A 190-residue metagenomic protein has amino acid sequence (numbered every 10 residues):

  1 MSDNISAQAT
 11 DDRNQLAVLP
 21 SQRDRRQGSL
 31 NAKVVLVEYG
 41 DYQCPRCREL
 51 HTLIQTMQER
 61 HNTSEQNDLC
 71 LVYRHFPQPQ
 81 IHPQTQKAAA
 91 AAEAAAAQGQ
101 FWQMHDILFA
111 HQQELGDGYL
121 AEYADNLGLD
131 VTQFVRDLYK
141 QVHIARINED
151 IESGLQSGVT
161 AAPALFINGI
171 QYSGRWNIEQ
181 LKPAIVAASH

Functional and structural regions predicted by a protein language model:
S2-Q8, N14-L19, G40, H51-E59 (+1 more regions): C-terminal cap of thioredoxin/glutaredoxin-like
R13-L16, D24, Y73, H105-D106 (+3 more regions): Generic secondary-structure boundary/loop-capping signal
L16-V34: A short beta-strand-turn-helix
R26-Q27, L115, Y172: Short clusters of hydrophobic/aromatic residues that line enzyme substrate/ligand-binding pockets
A32, V37, Y42-D125, V186: Structural alpha/beta surface segment adjacent to cysteine/selenocysteine redox centers across thiol/disulfide enzymes
